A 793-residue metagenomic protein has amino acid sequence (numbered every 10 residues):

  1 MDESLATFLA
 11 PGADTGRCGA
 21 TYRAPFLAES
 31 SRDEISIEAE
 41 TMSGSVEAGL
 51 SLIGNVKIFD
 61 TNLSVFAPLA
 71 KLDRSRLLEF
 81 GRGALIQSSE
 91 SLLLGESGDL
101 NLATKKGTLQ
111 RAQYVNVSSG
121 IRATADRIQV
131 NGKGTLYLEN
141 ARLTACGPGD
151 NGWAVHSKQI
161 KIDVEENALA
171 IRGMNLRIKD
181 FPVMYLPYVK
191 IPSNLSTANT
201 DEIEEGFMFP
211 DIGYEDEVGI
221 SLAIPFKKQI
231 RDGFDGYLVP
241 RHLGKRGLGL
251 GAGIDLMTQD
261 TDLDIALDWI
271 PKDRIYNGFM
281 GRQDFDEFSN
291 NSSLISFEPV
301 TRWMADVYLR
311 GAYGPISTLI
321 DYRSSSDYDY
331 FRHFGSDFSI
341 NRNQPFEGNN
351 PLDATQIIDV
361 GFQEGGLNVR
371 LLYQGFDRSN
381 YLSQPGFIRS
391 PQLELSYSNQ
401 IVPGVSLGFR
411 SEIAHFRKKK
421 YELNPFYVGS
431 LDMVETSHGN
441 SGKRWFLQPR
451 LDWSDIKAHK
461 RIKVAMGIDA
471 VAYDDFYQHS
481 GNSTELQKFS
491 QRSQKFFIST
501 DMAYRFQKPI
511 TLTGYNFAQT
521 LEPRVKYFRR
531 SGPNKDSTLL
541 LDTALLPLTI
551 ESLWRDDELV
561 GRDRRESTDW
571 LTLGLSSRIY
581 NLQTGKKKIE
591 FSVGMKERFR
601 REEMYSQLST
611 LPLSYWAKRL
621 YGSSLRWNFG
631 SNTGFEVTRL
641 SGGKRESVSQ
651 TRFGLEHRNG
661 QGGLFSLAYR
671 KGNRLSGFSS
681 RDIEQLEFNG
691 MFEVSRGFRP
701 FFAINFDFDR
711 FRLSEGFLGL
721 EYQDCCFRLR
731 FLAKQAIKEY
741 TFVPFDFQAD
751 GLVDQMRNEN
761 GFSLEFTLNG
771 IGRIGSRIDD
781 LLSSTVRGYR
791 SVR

Functional and structural regions predicted by a protein language model:
M1-Q356, R378, W445-L447, S483-T484 (+4 more regions): Structural signature for solvent-exposed beta-strand/loop edge elements and short helix-capping sites, enriched
D99, K106-T108, G120, Q129 (+8 more regions): Outer-membrane beta-barrel translocator/pore domains, especially the C-terminal barrels of Gram-negative outer-membrane
Q374-F376: Acidic/polar low-complexity segments with low predicted structural confidence
